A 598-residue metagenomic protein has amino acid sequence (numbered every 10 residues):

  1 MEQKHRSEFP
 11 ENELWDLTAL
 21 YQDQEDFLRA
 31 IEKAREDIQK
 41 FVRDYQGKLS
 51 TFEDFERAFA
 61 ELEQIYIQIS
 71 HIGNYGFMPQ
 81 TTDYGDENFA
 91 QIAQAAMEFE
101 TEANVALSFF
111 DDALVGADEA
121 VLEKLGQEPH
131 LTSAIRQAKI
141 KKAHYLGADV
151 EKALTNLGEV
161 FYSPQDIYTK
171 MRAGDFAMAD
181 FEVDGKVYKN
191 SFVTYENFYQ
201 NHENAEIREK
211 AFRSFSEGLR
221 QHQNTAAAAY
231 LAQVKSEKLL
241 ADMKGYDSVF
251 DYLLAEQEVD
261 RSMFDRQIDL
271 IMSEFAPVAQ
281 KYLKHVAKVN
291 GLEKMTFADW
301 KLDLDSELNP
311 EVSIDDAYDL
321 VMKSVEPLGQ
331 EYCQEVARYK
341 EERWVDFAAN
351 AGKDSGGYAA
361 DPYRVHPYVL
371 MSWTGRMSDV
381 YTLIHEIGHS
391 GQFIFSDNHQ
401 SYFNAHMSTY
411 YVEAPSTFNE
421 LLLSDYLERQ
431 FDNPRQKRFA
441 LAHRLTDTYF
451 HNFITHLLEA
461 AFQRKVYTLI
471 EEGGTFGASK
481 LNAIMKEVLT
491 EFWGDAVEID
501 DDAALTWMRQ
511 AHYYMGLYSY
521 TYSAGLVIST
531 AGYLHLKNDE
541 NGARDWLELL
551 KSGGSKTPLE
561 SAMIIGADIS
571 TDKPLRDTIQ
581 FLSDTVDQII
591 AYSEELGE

Functional and structural regions predicted by a protein language model:
M1-S306, Y318, A591-E598: A well-structured
E8-E11, T18, Q22, F110 (+12 more regions): C-terminal, non-catalytic "cap/extension" segments appended to globular domains
G245, T374-I394, S416, L421 (+2 more regions): Active-site recognition of the HExxH zinc-binding catalytic motif
K288-P327, C333, Q392, F439-L441 (+3 more regions): Long, K/E/R/D-enriched contiguous segments that form extended
N309-I314, P362-I384: Short pre-active-site segment immediately N-terminal to the catalytic Zn-binding motif
P310-V312, V345-V365: Catalytic zinc-binding patch centered on the HExxH motif and its immediate surroundings that defines zinc-dependent
K323-Q334, A360, H389, F393-S401 (+1 more regions): Conserved helix-loop functional segments at active or binding sites
M407-Q436, L445-D447, H451, G525: Post-HExxH zinc-binding segment in Zn-dependent metallohydrolases
